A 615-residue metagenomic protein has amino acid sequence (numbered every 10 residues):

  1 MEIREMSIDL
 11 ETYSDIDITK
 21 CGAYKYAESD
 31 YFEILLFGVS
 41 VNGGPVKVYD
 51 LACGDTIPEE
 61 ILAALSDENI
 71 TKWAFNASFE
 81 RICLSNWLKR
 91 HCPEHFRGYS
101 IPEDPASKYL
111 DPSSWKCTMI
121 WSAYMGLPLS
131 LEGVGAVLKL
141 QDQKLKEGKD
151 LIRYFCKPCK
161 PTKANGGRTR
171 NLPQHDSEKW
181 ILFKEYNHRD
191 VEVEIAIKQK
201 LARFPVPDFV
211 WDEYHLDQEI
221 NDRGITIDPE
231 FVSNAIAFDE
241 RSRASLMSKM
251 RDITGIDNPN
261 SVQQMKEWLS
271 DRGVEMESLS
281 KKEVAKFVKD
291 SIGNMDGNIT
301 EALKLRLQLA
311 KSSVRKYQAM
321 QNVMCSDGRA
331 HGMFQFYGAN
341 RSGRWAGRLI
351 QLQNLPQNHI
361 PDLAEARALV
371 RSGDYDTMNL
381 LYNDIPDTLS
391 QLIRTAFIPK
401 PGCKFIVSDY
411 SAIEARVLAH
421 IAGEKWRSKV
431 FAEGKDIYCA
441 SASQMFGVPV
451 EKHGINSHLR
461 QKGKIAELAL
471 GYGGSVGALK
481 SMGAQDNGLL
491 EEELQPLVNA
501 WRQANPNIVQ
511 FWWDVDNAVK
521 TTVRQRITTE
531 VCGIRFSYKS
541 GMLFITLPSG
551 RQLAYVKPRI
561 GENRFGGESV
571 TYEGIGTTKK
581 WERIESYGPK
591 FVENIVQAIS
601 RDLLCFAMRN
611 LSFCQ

Functional and structural regions predicted by a protein language model:
M1-I16, L36-G38, G126, A136-V137 (+5 more regions): Conserved "right-hand" nucleotidyltransferase catalytic core of DNA-directed polymerases
M1-R4, L62-S66, T388-K404, R609-F613: A short acidic-Thr-Gly-centered motif at the start of a beta-strand
S7-I8, F75, K116-C117, F397-I413: Conserved catalytic palm subdomain of right-hand nucleotidyl-transferase polymerases, strongest for RNA-directed enzymes
S14, S78-P93, M125, K266-D271 (+1 more regions): Short active-site loop/helix that positions an aromatic residue
F32-I34, G38-V39, G43-A202, P361 (+3 more regions): Active-site-proximal helix-loop-helix substrate-binding element of RNase H-like nuclease domains
I70-N76, D257-N258, D409, A478 (+1 more regions): Short glycine-rich phosphate-binding loop at a beta-alpha junction
H175-L182, N221, I225-S233, R394-S408 (+6 more regions): Glycine- and acidic
I437-H458, F565-C614: Generic long, charged, amphipathic alpha-helical segments
